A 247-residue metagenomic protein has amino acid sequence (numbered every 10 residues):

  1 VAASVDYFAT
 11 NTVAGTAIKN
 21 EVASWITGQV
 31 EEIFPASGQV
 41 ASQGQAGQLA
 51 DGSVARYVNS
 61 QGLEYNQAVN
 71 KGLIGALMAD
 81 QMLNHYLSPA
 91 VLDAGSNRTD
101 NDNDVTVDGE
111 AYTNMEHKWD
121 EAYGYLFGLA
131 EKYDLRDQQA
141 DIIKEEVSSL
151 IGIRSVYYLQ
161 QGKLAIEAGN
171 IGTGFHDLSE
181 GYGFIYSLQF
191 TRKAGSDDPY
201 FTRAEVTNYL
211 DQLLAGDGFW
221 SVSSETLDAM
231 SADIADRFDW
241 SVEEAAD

Functional and structural regions predicted by a protein language model:
V1-D247: Mature extracytoplasmic or organellar-lumen-exposed domains after removal of signal/transit peptides
